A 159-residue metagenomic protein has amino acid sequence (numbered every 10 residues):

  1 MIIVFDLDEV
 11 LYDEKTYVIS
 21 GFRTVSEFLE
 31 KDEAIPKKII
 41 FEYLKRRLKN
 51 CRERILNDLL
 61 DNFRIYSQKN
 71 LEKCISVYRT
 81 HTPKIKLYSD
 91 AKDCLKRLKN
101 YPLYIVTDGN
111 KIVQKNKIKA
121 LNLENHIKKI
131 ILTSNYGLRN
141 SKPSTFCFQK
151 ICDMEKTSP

Functional and structural regions predicted by a protein language model:
M1-I39: Active-site neighborhood of HAD-like aspartate-dependent phosphohydrolases
I19-R23, E53, N57, K115 (+1 more regions): Short, surface-exposed alpha-helical segments at coil->helix boundaries
G21-S26, I75-R79, Q114: Hydrophobic alpha-helical core bundles mediating ligand binding, dimerization, or RNAP-core interactions
E30-E33, L44-V77: A metal-dependent, Asp-based hydrolase signature
K38-L44, K73-T80, L132-Y136: Short linear capping/connector segments at secondary-structure termini
D61-I65, L98-P102, K156-S158: Short glycine/proline-enriched coil/turn segments at helix->beta-strand junctions
S76-I105, T145: Short, acidic loop-to-helix structural element flanking the phosphoryl-transfer center in phosphate-processing enzymes
N110-P159: Substrate-recognition "cap/lid" segment bordering the active-site pocket of phosphatases
